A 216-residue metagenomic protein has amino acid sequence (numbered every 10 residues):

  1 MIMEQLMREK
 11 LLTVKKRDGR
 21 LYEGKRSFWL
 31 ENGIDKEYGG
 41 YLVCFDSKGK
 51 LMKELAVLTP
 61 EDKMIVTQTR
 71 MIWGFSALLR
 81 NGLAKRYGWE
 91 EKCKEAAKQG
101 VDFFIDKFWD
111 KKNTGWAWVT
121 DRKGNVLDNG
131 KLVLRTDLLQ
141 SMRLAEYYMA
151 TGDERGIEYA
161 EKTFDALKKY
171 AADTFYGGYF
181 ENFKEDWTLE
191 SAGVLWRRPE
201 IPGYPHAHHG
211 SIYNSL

Functional and structural regions predicted by a protein language model:
M1-L216: Glycan-recognition and catalytic cores of secretory/periplasmic carbohydrate-active enzymes
